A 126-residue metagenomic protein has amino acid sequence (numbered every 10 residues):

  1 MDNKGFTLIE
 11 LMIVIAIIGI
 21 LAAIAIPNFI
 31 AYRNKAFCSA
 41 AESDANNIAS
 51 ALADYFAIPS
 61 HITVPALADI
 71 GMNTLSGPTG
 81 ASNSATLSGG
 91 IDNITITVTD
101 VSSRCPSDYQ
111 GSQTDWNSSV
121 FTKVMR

Functional and structural regions predicted by a protein language model:
D2-F29: N-terminal single-pass transmembrane signal-anchor helix
F6, K35-F37, P106, M125: Small/flexible residues
I15, E42, A49: Conserved catalytic core of two-component sensor histidine kinases
N28-A45: Aliphatic-rich helix starts adjacent to a transmembrane/signal segment
S50-R126: Periplasmic/extracellular, small/polar-rich flexible segments of pilin-like filament-forming proteins
